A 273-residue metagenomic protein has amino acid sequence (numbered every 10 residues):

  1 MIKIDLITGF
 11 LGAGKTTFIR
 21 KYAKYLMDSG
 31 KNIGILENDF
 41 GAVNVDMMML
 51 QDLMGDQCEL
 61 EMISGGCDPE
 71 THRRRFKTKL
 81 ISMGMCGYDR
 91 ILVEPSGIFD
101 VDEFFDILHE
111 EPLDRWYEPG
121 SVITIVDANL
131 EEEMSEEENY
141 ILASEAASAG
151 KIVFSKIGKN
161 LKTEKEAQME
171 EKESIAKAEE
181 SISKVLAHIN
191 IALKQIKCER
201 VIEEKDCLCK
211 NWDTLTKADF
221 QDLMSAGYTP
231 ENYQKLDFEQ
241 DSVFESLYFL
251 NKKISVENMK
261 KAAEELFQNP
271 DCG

Functional and structural regions predicted by a protein language model:
I2-S135: Nucleotide-state-sensitive switch-loop elements of NTP-binding domains
T16-R20, N139, E179, K260-A263: Short amphipathic alpha-helical segment that frequently serves as the phosphate-/nucleotide-binding helix
A23, L80, E94, A143 (+2 more regions): Short amphipathic alpha-helical segments and helix-helix/interface helices
M48, N139-L142, Y233-D237: Short beta-strand/turn micro-motifs at beta-sheet edges
I98, N139, F249-K253: Conserved phosphate/pyrophosphate-binding and hydrolysis machinery centered on Walker-type P-loop NTPases, extending
H109-Y117, L142-A146, E179: A short alpha->loop->secondary-structure connector
E132, E136-S148: Flexible active-site lid/hinge loop adjacent to a nucleotide/diphosphate and Mg2+-phosphate binding pocket
S148-G273: C-terminal accessory "lid"/substrate-recognition subdomains
